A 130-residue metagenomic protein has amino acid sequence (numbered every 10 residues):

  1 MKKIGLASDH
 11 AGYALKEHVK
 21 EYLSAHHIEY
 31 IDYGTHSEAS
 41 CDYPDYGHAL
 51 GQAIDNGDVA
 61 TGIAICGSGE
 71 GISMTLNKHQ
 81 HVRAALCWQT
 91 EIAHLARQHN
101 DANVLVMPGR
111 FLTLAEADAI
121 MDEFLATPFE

Functional and structural regions predicted by a protein language model:
K3-I4, V59-G62, H81-R83: Short active-site oxyanion
G5-A7, A11-G12, T90-E130: C-terminal binding/interaction regions
L6-S24: Glycine-rich phosphate/diphosphate-binding loop of Rossmann-like nucleotide-binding domains
H26, A53, G57, H79 (+2 more regions): Change "in soluble alpha/beta enzymes" to "in soluble alpha/beta proteins
E29-S40: A short beta-strand-loop structural module common to alpha/beta enzyme folds
Y46-A64, S68: Short, structured active-site "lid" loops
A64-R110: Mid-chain, well-packed structural core segment of small domains
